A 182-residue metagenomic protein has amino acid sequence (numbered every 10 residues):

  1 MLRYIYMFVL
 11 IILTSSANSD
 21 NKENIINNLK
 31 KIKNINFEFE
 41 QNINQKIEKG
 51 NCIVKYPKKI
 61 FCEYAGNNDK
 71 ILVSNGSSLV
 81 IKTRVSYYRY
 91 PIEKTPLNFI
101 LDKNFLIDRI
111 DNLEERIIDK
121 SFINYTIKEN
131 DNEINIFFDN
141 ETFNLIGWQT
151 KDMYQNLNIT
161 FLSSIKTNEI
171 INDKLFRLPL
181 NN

Functional and structural regions predicted by a protein language model:
Y4-S15: Sec-dependent N-terminal signal peptides
A17-N27: Cleaved targeting-peptide boundary
N27-I47: A short, Trp-centered hydrophobic/proline-enriched beta-strand micro-motif
K31, I53-K59, S74-S78, K120 (+1 more regions): Short, solvent-exposed coil/turn segments at beta-strand boundaries
E40-N42, E63-A65, K82-R84, K128 (+1 more regions): A generic structural motif
C52-I100, N158: An acidic-aromatic
R84-I123: Flexible, surface-exposed loop/linker segments and immediately adjacent secondary-structure boundaries
D108-I110, E114-N182: Gly/Pro-enriched, hydrophobic low-complexity segments that function as extracytoplasmic propeptides/linkers
